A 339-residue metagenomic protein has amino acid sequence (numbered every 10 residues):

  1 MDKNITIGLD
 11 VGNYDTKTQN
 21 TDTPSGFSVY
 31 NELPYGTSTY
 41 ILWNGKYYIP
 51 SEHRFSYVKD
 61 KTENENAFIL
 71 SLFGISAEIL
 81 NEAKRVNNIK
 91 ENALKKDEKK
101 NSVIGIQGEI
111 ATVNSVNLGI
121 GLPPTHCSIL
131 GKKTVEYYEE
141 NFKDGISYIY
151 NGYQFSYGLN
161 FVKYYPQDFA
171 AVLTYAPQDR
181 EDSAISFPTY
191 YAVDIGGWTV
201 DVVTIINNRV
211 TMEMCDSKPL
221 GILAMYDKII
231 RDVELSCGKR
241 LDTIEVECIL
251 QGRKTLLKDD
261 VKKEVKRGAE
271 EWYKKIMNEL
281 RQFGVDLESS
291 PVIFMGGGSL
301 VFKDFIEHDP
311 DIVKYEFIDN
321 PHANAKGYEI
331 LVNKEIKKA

Functional and structural regions predicted by a protein language model:
M1-Y190, R209-I222, E247-Q251, T255-A339: Nucleotide/phosphate-binding catalytic cleft detector across ATP-hydrolyzing and phosphate-transferring enzymes
N151-F155, I195-G196, L235-K239: Secondary-structure boundary elements
Y191, W198-T204: Conserved active-site beta-strand-loop modules that form the wall/rim of enzyme catalytic pockets and either contain
D194-G197, G221: Short, contiguous, pocket-lining structural segments that sit at or immediately flank catalytic/ligand-binding sites
V203-E245: Glycine-rich phosphate-binding loop plus the immediately following alpha-helix
